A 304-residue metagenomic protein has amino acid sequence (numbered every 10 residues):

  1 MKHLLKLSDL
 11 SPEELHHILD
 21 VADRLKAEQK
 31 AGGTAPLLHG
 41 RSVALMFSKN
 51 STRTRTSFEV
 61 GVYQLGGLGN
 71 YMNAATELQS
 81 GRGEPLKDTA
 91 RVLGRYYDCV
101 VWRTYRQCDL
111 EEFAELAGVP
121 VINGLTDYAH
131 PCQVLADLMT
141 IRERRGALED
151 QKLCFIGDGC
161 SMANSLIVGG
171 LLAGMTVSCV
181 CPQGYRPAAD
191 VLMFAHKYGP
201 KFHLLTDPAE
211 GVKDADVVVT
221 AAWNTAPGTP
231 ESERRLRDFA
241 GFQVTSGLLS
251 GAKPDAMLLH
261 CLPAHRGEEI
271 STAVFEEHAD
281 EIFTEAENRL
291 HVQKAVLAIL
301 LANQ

Functional and structural regions predicted by a protein language model:
M1-T56, V60: Positively charged, low-complexity intrinsically disordered leader regions
S42-V43, F47-Y96: Active-site cofactor/substrate anionic-group-binding motifs, chiefly glycine- and Lys/Arg-rich phosphate-binding loops
S48-V60, E143-A221: Glycine-rich phosphate/diphosphate-binding loop of Rossmann-like nucleotide-binding domains
N70-L93, L116, L166-G169, R186-P200: Active-site-proximal loop->helix
G81, D98-G169, H260: Anion-binding alpha/beta catalytic cores of soluble intermediary-metabolism enzymes, centered on
H196-A273: Rossmann-like adenosine-cofactor binding region
D255-A256, C261-Q304: Adenosine-phosphate binding glycine-rich loop
